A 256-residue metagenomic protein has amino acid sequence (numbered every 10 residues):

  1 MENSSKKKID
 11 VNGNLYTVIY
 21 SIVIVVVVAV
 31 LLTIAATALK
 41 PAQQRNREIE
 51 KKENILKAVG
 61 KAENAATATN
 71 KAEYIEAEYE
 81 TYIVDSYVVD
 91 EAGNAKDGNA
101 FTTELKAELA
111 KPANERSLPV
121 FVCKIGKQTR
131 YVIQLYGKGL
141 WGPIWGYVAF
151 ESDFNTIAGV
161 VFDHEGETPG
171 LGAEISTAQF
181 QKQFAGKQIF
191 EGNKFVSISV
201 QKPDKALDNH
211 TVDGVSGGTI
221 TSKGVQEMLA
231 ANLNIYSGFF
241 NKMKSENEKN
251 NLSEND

Functional and structural regions predicted by a protein language model:
N3-D256: Flexible, solvent-exposed loop/hinge segments and secondary-structure transition points
